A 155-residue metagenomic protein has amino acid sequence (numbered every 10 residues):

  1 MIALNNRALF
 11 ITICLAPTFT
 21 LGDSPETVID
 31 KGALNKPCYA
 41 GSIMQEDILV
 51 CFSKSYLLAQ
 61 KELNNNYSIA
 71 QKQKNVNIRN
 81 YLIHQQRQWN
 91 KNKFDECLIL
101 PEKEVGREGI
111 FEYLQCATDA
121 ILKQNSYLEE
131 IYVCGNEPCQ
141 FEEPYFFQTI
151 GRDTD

Functional and structural regions predicted by a protein language model:
M1-F10: Bacterial N-terminal signal peptides that target proteins for export
F10, T20-L21: Cleavable N-terminal signal peptides
I13-C14, I131: Enrichment for repetitive, rod-forming helical segments
L15-F19: N-terminal signal peptide c-region/cleavage motif recognized by signal peptidases
L21-D155: N-terminal alpha-helical modules
